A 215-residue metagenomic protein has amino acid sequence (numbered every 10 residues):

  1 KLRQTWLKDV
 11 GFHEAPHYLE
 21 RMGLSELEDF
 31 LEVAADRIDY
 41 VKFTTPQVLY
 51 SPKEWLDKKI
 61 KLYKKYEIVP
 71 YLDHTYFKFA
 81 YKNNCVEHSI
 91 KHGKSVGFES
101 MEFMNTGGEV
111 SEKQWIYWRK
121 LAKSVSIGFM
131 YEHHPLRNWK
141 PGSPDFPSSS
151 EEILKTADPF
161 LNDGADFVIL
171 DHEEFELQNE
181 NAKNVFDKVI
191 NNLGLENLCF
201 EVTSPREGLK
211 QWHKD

Functional and structural regions predicted by a protein language model:
L2-Q4, E14, D36-D39, K64-P70 (+4 more regions): Short, well-ordered coil/turn segments that N-cap beta-strands
L2-Q4, K188-D215: C-terminal alpha-helical cap/extension of soluble enzyme domains
R3-E26, T44-L49, Y71-C85, G108 (+1 more regions): Active-site mouth loops of central-metabolism enzymes
L19, K42-Y50, D73-A80, I90 (+5 more regions): Catalytic beta/alpha-barrel core
S25, L49-L62, F79-H88, N105-M130 (+2 more regions): Active-site-adjacent beta->alpha loops and helix N-cap segments on the catalytic face of soluble alpha/beta enzymes
D29-T45, K91-M101, N162: Catalytic domains of carbohydrate-active enzymes, especially glycoside hydrolases
C85-I90, S148-T156, S204-D215: Catalytic cores of alpha/beta
E99-F175: Conserved anion-binding
